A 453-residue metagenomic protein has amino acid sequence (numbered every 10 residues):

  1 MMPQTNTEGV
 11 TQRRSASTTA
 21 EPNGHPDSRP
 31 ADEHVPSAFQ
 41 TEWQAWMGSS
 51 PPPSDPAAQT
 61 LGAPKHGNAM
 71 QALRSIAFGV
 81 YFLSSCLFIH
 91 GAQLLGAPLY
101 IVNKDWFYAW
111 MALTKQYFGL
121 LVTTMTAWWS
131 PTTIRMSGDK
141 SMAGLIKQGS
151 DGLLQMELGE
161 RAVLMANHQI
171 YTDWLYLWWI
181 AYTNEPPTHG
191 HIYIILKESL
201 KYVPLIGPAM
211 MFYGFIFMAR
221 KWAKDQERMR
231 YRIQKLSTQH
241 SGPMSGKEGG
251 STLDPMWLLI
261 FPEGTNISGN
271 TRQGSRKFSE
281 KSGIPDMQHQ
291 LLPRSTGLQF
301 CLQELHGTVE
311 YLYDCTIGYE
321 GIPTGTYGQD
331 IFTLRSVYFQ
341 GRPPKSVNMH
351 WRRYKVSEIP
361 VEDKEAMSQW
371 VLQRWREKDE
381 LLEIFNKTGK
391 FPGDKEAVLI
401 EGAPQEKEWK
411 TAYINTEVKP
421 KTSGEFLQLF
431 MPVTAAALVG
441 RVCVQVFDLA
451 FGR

Functional and structural regions predicted by a protein language model:
M1-A63, A143-E157, Y231-E248, T308-E310 (+5 more regions): Cytosol/nucleoplasm-facing, intrinsically disordered, low-complexity tails of endomembrane-system membrane proteins
D32-R161: Membrane-anchoring hydrophobic helices of lipid-metabolizing enzymes
A63-H90, I414-R453: Alpha-helical bilayer-embedded segments of polytopic membrane proteins, i.e., transmembrane/intramembrane helices
G119-T124, I180-T183, Y202-P204, F332-Q340: Intrinsically disordered, low-complexity boundary segments flanking structured domains
M125-A127, P208-A209, F339-P344: Short, conserved catalytic or adaptor-binding loops enriched in Gly and charged residues
W129-G328: Soluble catalytic domains of membrane acyltransferases
M229-M244, S275-V418, T422: Catalytic lobes of large eukaryotic enzymes
